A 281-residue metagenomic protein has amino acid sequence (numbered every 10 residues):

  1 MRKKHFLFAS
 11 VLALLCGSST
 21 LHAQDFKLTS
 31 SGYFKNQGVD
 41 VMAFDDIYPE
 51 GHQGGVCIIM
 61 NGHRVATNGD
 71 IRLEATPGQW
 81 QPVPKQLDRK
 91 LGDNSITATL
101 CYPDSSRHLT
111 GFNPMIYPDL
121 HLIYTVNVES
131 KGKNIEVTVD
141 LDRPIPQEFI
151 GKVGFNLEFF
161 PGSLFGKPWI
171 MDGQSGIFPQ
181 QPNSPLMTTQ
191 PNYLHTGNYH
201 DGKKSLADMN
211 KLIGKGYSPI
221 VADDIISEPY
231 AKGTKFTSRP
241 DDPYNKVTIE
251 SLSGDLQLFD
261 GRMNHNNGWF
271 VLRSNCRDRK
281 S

Functional and structural regions predicted by a protein language model:
M1-A9: Bacterial N-terminal signal peptides that target proteins for export
A9-S18: Bacterial N-terminal signal peptides
S19-A23: Sec/Tat signal peptide C-region and signal peptidase I cleavage site
D25-R279: Beta-strand/loop-rich accessory regions of lumenal/periplasmic or secreted enzymes, predominantly carbohydrate-active
